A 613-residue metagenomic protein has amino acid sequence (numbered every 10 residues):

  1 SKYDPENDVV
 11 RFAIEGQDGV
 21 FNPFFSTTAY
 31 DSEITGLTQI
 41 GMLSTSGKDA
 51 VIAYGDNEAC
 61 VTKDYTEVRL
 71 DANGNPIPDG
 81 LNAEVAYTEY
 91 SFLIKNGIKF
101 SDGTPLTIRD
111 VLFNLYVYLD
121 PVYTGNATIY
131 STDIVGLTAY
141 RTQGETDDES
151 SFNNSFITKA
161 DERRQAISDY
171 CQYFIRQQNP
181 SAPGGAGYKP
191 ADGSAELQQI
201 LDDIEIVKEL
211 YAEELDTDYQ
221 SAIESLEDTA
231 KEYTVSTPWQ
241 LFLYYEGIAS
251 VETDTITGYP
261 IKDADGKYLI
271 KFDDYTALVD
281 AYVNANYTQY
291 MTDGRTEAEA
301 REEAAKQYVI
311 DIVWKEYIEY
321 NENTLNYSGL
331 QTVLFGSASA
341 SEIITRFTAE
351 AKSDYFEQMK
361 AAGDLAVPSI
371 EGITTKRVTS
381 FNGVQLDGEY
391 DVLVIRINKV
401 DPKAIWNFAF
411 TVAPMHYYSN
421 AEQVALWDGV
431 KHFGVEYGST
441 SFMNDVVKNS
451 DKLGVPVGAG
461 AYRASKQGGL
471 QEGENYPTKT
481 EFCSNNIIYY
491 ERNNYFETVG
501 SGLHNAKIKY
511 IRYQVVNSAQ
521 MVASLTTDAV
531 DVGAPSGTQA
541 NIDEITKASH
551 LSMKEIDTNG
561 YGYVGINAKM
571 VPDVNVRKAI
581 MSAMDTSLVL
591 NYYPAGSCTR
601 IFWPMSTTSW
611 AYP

Functional and structural regions predicted by a protein language model:
S1-N7, I129: Short, low-complexity disordered leader/linker segments with a strong preference for bacterial N-terminal type II
N7-G16, T88-L93, L393-V394, G460-Y462 (+2 more regions): Short, well-ordered beta-strand elements
F12-A83, L93, V457, R463: N-terminal lobe/hinge region of extracytoplasmic solute-binding protein
L43, P121, K569-Y612: Periplasmic-binding protein-like
S46-G47, S341-T345, S353-E357, T379-S380 (+5 more regions): Gly/Pro-rich hinge or "lid" segments in bacterial periplasmic/extracellular proteins
T128-G438: Surface-exposed binding/hinge segments that line and control ligand-binding clefts or catalytic entry sites
S465-E491, R512-K569, S587, N591-G596: Extracellular/periplasmic solute-recognition and catalytic clefts
